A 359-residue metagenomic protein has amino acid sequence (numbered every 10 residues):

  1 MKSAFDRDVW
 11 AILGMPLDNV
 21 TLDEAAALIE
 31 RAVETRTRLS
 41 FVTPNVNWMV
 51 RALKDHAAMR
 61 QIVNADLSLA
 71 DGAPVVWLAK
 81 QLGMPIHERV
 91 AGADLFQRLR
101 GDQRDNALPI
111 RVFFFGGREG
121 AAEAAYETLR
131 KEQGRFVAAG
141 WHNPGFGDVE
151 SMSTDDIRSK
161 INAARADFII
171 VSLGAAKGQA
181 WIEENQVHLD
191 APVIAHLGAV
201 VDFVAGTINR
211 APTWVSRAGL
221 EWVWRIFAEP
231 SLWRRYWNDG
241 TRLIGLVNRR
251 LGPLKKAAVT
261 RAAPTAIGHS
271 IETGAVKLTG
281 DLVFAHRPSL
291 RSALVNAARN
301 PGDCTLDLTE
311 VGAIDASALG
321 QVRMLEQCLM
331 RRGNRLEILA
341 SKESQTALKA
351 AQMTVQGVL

Functional and structural regions predicted by a protein language model:
M1-R89, A93-D94: N-terminal nucleotide/polyanion-binding subdomain common to many enzyme families
P74-Q81, R210-A211, V215-A258: A transmembrane-helix-recognition feature enriched in membrane-embedded lipid enzymes and envelope glyco-/phospholipid
A79-D156, K160-A164: Conserved beta-alpha
N143-E150, D190-I226: Short, flexible loop segments at boundaries between secondary-structure elements
R158-A175, A191: Proline-aspartate-enriched helix->loop->beta-strand connector
L254-K277: Short beta-strand/loop segment at the start of cytosolic alpha/beta domains
E272-G280, C304-D307: Short, aliphatic-rich beta-strand segments
F284-L359: Amphipathic alpha-helical interaction surfaces in cytosolic regulatory modules
